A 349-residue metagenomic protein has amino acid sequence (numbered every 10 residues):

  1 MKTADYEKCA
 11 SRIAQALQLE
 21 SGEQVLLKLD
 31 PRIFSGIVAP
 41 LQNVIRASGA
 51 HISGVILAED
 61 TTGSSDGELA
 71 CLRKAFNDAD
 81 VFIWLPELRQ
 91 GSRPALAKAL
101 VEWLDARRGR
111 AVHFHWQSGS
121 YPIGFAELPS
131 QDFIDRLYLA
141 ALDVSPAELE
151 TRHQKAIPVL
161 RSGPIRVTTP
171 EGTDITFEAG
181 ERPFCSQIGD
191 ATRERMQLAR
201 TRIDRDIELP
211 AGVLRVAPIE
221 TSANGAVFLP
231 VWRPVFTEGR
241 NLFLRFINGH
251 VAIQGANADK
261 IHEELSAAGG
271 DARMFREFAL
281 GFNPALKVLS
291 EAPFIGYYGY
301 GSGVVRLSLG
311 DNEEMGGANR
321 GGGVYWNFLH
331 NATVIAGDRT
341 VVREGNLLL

Functional and structural regions predicted by a protein language model:
M1-F228, P234, E344, L349: Active-site bordering "gate/hinge" segments that shape substrate access to catalytic or cofactor-binding pockets
V25, N248-G249: Glycine-centered positions within short beta-strands or beta-hairpins
L88, E171, E181, V231-R233 (+4 more regions): A broadly conserved detector of short glycine/acidic/proline-rich loop/turn motifs that flank catalytic sites and bind
N224, F236-E238, I253-A318: Dual-mode signal for accessory low-complexity, basic/Gly-rich regions
L229, V251-I253: Short hydrophobic/aromatic-rich beta-strand segments that constitute the beta-sheet cores of beta-sandwich/beta-barrel
N241-F243: Short, surface-exposed charged micro-motifs
R245-N248, A256: Conserved nucleotide-binding/hydrolysis modules and their immediate coupling elements across P-loop/ASCE NTPase motors
R306-L349: Intrinsically disordered terminal and processing segments
